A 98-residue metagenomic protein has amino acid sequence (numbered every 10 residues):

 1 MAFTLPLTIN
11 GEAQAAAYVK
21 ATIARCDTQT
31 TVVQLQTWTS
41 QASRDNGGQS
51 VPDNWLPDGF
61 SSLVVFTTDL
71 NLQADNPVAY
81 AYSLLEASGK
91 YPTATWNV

Functional and structural regions predicted by a protein language model:
M1-V98: Viral virion structural and adsorption modules
